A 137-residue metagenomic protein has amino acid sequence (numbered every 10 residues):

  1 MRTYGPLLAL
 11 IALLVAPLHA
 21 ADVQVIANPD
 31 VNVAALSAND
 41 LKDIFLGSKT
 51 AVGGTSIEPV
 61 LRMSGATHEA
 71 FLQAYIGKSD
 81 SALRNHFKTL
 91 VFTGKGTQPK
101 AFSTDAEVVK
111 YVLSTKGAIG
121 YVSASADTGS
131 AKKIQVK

Functional and structural regions predicted by a protein language model:
M1-T3: N-terminal secretory signal peptides that target proteins for export/translocation
G5-A16: Bacterial N-terminal signal peptides
A21-K137: Exported/periplasmic ABC-transporter solute-binding proteins
